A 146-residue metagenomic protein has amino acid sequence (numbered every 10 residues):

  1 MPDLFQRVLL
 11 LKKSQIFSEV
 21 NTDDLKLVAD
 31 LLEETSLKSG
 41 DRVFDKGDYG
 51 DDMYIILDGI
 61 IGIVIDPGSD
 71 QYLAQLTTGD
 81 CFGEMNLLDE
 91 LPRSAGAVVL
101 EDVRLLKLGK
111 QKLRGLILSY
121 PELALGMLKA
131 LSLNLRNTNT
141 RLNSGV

Functional and structural regions predicted by a protein language model:
M1-V146: Cytosolic regulatory regions built on CNB/CRP/Popeye-like sensor folds
